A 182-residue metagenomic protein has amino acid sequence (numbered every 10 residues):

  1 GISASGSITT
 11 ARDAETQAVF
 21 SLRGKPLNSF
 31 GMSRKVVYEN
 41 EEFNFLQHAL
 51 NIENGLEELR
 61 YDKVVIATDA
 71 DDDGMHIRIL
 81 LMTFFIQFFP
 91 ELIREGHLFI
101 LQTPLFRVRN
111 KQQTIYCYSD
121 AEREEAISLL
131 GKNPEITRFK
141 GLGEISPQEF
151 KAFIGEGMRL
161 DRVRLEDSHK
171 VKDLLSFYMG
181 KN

Functional and structural regions predicted by a protein language model:
I2-N182: Conserved phosphate-chemistry cores used by DNA topoisomerases
